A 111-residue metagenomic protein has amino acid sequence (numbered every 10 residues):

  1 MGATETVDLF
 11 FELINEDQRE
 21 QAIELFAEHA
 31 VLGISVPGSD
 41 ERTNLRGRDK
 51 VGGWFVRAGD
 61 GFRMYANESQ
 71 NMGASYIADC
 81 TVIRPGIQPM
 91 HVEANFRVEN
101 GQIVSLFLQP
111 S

Functional and structural regions predicted by a protein language model:
M1-Q18: Short, aromatic-enriched amphipathic alpha-helices that serve as compact interaction elements
E5, E16, D60-F62, I87-M90: Short solvent-exposed loop/turn micro-motifs enriched in small/polar/acidic residues
Q21-I23: Solenoid-repeat scaffolds in large eukaryotic assemblies
L25, H29, N71-S75, F96-V104: Short, solvent-exposed coil/turn segments at beta-strand boundaries
A27-M72: A solvent-exposed, acidic/Ser-Thr-rich amphipathic alpha-helical stretch
M64-A66, I77, I103-S105: Hydrophobic residues on conserved beta-strands that form the core of alpha/beta folds
I77-P85: Short beta-strand segments that buttress and anchor functional surface loops
P89-S111: Short beta-strand edge/turn micro-motifs at domain boundaries
